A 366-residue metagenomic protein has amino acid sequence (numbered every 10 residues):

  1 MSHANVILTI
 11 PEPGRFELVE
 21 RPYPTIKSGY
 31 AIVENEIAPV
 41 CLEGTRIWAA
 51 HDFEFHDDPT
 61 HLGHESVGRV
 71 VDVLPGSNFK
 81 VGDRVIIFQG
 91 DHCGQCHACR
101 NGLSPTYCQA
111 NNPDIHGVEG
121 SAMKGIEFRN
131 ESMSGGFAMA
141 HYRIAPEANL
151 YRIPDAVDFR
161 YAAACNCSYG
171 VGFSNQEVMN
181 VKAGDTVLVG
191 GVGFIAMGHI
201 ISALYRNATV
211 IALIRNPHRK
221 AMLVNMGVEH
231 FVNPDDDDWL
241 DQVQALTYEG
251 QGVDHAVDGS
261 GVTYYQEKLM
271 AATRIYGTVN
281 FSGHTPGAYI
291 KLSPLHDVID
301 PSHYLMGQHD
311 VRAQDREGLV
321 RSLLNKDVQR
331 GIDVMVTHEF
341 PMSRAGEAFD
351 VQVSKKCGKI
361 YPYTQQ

Functional and structural regions predicted by a protein language model:
S2-V6, N225, A245, G250 (+5 more regions): C-terminal capping/lid region of NAD(P)-dependent oxidoreductase domains
Y23, D57-H64, N130-G135, H141-Y142: Short Gly/Pro-enriched turn/cap motifs at secondary-structure boundaries
P24-V40, H51-Q109, P154-A156: Glycine-rich beta-strand-centered segment in the early N-terminal region that forms part of a ligand/cofactor-binding
C41, Q89-Y142, P146-A148: Cysteine-cluster motifs in flexible loop/terminal segments that predominantly coordinate metals
R84, H141, A148-L150, P154-D236: Mid-domain Rossmann-like dinucleotide-binding core that forms the NAD(H)/NADP(H) cofactor-binding site
Y142, L188-V192, I211-L213, V232 (+4 more regions): Glycine- and other small-residue-rich loops at beta-strand/loop junctions that grip anionic moieties
V178-A183, V192, P217, A221-Y304 (+1 more regions): Glycine-rich cofactor phosphate-binding loops and adjacent beta1-alpha1 units of small-molecule cofactor enzyme domains
L240-A245, G287-V336, G346-D350, K355-K356: C-terminal substrate-binding/catalytic core of Rossmann-like NAD(P)-dependent dehydrogenases/reductases
